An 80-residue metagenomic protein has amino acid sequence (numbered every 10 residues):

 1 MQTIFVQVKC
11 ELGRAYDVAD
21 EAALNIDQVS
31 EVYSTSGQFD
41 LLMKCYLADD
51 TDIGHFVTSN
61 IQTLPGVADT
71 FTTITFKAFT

Functional and structural regions predicted by a protein language model:
M1-T80: A compositional/biophysical signature of low hydrophobicity enriched in polar/charged and small residues
